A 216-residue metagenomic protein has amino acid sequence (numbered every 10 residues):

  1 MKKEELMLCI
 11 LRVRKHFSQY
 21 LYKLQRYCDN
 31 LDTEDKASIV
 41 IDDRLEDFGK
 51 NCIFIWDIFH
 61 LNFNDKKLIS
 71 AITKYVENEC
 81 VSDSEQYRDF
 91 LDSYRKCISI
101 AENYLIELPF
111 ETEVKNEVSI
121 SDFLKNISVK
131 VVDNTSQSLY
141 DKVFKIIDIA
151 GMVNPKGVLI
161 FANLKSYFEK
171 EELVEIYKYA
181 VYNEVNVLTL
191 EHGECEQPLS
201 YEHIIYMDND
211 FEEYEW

Functional and structural regions predicted by a protein language model:
M1-E4, A150-K156, V181-Y182: Flexible, charged surface loops at secondary-structure boundaries
M1-V81, E85, K170: Glycine-rich P-loop/Walker A and Walker A-like loops and their local beta1-loop-alpha1 context in P-loop NTPases
I10-K15, Q19, F161-S166, E191-G193: Structural motif
K15, V131-Q137, N163-E169, E196: Short acidic, S/G/P-rich loop/turn micro-motifs used as interaction or catalytic elements
K96-S138: Conserved P-loop NTPase mechanochemical-coupling segment
L139-P155: GG-anchored amphipathic helix commonly corresponding to the ABC/SMC/Rad50 NBD signature/C-loop
G151-E169: Conserved P-loop NTPase "ATPase switch" module shared by AAA+ and STAND
K170-W216: Alpha-helical oligomerization segments
